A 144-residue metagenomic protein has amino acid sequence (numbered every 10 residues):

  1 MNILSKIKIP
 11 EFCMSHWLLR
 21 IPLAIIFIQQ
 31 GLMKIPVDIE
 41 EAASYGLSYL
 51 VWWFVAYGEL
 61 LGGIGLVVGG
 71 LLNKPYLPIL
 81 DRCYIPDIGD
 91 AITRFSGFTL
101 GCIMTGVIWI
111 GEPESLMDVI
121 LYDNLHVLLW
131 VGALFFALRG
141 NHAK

Functional and structural regions predicted by a protein language model:
M1-P36, V51-K144: Extended, low-polarity transmembrane helix blocks
I35-Y49: Membrane-interface interhelical connector segments
